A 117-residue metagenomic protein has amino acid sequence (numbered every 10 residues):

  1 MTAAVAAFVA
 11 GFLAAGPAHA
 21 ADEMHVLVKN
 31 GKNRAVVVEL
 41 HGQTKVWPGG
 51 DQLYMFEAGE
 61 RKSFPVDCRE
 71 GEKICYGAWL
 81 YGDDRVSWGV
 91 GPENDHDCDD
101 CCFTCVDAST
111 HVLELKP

Functional and structural regions predicted by a protein language model:
M1-A6: Bacterial N-terminal signal peptides that target proteins for export
A7-F8, A18: Cleavable N-terminal signal peptides
A18-C68, G77-P117: Intrinsically disordered, low-complexity segments enriched in small/polar residues
E72-I74: Exposed beta-strand face motif in extracellular beta-rich ectodomains
